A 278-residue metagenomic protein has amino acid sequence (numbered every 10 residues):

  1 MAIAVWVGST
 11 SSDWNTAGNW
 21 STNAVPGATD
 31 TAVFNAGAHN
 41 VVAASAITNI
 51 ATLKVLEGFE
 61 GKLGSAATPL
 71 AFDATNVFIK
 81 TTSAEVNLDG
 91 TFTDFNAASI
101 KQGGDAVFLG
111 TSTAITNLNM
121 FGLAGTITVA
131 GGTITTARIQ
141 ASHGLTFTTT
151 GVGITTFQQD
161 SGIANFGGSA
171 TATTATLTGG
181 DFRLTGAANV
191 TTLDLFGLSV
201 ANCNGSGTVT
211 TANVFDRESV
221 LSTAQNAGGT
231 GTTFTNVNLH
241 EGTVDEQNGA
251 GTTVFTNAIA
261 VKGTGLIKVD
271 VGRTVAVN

Functional and structural regions predicted by a protein language model:
M1-D216, V220-N278: Extracellular beta-sheet-rich ligand-binding/adhesion modules
